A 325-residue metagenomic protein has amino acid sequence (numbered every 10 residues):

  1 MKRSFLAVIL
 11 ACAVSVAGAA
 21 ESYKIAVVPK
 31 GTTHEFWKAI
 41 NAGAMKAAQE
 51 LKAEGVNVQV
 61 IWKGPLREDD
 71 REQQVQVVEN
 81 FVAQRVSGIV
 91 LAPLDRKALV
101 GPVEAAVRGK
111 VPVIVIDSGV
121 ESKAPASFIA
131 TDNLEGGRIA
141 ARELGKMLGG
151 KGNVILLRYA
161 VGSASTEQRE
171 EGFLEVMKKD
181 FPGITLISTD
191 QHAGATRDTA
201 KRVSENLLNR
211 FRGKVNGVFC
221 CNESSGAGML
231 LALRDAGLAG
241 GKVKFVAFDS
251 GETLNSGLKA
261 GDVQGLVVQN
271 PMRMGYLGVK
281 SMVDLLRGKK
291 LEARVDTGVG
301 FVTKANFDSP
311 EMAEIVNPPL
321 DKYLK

Functional and structural regions predicted by a protein language model:
S4-S15: Bacterial N-terminal signal peptides
A19-K325: A residue-level marker of the well-folded mature domains of exported/periplasmic proteins
